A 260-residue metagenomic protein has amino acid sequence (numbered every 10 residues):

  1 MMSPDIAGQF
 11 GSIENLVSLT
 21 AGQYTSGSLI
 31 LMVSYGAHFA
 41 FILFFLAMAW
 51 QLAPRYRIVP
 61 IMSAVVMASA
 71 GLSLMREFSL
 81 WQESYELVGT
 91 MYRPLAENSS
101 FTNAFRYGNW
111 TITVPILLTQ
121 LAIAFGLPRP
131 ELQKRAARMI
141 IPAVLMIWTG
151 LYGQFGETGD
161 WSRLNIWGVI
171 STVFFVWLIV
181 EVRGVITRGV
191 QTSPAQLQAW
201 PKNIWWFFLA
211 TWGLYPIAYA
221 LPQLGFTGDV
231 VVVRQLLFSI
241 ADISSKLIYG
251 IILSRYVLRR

Functional and structural regions predicted by a protein language model:
S3-A40: Hydrophobic transmembrane alpha-helical segments in integral membrane proteins
Y24-G27, R93-T111, Q235-I240: Short aromatic-rich membrane-water interface segments that cap or initiate transmembrane helices in multi-pass membrane
G27-L52, A64, A68, F78: First transmembrane helix
F41-L46, Q120, T149-G153, V173-A195 (+1 more regions): Alpha-helical transmembrane segments in multipass membrane proteins, preferentially the mid-helix core
L43-L46, N98, A104-M139, V144-F155: Internal transmembrane alpha-helix with an interfacial aromatic "cap," most often the third helix
L72-A104, E157: Helix-loop junctions on the outward
Q133-R138, N165-W167, V185-A210: Membrane-helix boundary/juxtamembrane motif in polytopic membrane proteins
V180-G184, N203-R260: C-terminal transmembrane-bundle signature of multipass membrane proteins, characterized by strong activation on
